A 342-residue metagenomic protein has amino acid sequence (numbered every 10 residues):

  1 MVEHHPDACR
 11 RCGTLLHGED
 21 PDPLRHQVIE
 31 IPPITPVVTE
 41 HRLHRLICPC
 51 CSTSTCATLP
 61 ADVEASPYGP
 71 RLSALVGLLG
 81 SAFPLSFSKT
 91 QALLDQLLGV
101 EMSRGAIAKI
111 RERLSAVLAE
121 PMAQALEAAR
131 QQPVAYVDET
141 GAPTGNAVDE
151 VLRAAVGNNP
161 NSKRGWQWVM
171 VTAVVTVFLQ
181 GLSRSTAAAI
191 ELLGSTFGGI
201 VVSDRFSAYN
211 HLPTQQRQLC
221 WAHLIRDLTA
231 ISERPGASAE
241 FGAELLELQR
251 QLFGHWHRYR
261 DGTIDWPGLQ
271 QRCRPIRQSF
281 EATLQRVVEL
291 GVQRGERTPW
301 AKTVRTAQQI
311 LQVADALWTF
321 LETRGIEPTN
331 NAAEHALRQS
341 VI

Functional and structural regions predicted by a protein language model:
M1, P6-A8, L15-H17, V38-I342: Catalytic center-proximal scaffold of phosphoryl-transfer enzymes
L15-T39: Short recognition patches in nucleic-acid-associated and regulatory proteins
